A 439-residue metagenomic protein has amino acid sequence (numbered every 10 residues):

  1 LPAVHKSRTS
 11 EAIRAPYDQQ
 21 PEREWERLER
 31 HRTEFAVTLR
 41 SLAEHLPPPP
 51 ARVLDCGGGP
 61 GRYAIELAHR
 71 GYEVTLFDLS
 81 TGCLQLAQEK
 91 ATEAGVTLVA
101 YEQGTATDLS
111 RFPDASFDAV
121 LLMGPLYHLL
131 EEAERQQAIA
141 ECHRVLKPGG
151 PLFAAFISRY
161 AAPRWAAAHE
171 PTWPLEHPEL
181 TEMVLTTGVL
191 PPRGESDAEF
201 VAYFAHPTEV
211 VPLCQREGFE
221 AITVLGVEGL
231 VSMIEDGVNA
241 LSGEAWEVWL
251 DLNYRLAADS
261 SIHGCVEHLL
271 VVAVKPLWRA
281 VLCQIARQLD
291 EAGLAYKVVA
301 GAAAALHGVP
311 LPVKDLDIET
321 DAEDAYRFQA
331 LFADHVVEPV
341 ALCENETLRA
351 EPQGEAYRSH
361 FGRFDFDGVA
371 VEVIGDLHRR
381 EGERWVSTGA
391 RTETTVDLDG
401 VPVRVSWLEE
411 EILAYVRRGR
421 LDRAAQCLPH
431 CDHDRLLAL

Functional and structural regions predicted by a protein language model:
P2-P49, R62, E66: Conserved class I S-adenosyl-L-methionine
R62-D108: Class I SAM-dependent methyltransferase SAM/SAH-binding core
S110-V120: A short acidic, Gly/Pro-enriched loop at the edge of an enzyme's catalytic core that lines a small-molecule cofactor
Q136-P148: A short glycine-rich, Lys/Arg-flanked "PGG" loop and its adjoining helix->strand segment in the class I
P151-V184: Conserved class I S-adenosyl-L-methionine
V201-G218, V224: Short alpha-helix
E217-L277: C-terminal lobe and adjacent flexible extensions of AdoMet/dcAdoMet transferase-like proteins
L277-L439: Compositionally biased terminal segments of proteins
